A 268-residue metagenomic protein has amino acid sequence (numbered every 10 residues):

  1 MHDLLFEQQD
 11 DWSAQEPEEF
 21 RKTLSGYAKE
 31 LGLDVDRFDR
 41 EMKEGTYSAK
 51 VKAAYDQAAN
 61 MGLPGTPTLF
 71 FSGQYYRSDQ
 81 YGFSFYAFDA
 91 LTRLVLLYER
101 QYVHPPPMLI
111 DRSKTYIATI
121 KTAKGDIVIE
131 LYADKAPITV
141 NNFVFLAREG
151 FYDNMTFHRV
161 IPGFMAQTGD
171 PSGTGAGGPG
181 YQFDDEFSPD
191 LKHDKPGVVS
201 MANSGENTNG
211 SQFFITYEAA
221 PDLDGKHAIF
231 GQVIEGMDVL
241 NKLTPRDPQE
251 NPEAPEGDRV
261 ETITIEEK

Functional and structural regions predicted by a protein language model:
M1-L94: Cysteine-centric redox/oxidoreductase cores and disulfide-bonded domains
D56-N60, P64, F71-K268: Cyclophilin-like peptidyl-prolyl cis-trans isomerases
